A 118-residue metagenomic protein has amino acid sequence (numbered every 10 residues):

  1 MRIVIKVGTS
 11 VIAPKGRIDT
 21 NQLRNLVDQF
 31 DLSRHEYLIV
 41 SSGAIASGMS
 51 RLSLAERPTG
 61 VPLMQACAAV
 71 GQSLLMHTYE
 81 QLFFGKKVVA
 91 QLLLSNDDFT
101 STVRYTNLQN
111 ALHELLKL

Functional and structural regions predicted by a protein language model:
M1-L118: Nucleotide/pyrophosphate-binding catalytic subdomain
